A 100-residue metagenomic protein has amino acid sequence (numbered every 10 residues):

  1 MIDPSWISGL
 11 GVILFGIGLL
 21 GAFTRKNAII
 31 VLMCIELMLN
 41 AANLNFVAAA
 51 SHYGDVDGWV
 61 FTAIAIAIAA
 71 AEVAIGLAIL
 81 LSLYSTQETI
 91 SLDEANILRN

Functional and structural regions predicted by a protein language model:
M1-N100: Alpha-helical transmembrane segments of multi-pass membrane proteins predominantly involved in bioenergetics
